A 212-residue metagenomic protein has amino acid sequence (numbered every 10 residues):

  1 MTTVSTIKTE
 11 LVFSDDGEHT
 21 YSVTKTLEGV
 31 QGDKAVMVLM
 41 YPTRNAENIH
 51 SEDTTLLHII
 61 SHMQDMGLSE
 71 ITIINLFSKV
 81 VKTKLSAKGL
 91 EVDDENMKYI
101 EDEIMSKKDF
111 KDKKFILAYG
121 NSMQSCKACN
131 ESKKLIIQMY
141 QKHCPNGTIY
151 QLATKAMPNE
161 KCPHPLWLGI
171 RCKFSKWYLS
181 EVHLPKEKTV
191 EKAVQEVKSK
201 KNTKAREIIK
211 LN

Functional and structural regions predicted by a protein language model:
M1-S51, K200-N212: Active-site and ligand/interface coordination hotspots across diverse enzymes and nucleic-acid-associated assemblies
K34, S69-E70, K114: Residues at the starts of beta-strands that form the adenosine-phosphate
M37-P42, I74-K79, L117-N121: Short loop/turn segments at strand-loop or loop-helix junctions that form parts of catalytic or ligand-binding pockets
P42-H50, V80-V92, S122-M123: Surface-exposed cleft-lining segments at the edges of enzyme active sites
T54-Q64: Short catalytic helix/loop segments, enriched in acidic residues and glycine and frequently bearing histidine
L68-S86: Short connector loops at secondary-structure junctions
S86-N212: Glycine/proline-rich loop-helix segments at beta-alpha junctions forming the active-site rim of enzyme cores
